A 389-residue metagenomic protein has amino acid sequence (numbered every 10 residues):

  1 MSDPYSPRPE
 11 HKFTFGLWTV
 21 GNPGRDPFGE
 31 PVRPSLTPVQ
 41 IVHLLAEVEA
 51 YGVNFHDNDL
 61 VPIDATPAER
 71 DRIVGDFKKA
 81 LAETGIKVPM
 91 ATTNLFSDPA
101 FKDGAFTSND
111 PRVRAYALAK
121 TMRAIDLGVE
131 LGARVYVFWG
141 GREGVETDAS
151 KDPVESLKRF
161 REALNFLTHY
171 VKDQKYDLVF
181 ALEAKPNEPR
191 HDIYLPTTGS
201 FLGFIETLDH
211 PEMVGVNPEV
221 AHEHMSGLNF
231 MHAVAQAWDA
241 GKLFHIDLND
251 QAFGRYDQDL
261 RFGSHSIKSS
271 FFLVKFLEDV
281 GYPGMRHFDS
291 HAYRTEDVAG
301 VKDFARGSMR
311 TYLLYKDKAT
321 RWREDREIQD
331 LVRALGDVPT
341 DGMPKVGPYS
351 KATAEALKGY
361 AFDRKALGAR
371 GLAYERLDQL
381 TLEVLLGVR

Functional and structural regions predicted by a protein language model:
M1-V135, N165, H210-P211, N217 (+1 more regions): N-terminal pre-domain/capping segments
R8-F15, T147-S269, L367-R389: Acidic/histidine-rich catalytic cores of soluble enzymes
T19-G21, D57-D59, T92-S97, G140-G144 (+4 more regions): Active-site-proximal loop/turn and secondary-structure-junction residues that shape catalytic pockets, frequently
R25-F28, F101-G104, D148-K151, Y256-L260 (+1 more regions): Short acidic, glycine/proline-rich loop/turn micro-motifs
E30-T37, T66-I73, D110-R114, A149-F160 (+6 more regions): Residue-level preference for long, well-ordered alpha-helices that form the structural scaffold of enzyme catalytic
Y51, R134, F244, P283-G284: Short acidic/polar active-site loop segments enriched in Thr and Asp
P67-T93, L157-Q174, L202-H210, K268-V280: Alpha-helix-loop-beta-strand connector modules within alpha/beta enzyme cores
N249, D257-Q329: Active-site/pore-lining binding-face segments in mid-to-C-terminal subdomains
